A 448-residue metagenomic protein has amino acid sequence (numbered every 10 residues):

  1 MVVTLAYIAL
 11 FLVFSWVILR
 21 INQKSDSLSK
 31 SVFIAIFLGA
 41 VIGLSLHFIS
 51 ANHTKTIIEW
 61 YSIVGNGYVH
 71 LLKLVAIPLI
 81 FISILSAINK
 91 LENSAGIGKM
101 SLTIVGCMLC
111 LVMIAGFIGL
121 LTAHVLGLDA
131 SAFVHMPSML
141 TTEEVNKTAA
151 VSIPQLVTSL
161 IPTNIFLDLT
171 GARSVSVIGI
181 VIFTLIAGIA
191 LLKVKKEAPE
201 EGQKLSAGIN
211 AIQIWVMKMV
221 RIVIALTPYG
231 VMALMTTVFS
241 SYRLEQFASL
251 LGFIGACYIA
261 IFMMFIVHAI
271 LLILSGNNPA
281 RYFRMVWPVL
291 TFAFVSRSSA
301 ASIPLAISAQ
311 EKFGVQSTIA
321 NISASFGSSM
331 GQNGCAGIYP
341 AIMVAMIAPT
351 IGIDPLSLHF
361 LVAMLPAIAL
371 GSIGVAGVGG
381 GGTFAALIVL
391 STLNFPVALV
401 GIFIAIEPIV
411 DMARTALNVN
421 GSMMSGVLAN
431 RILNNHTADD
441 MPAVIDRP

Functional and structural regions predicted by a protein language model:
V2-Y7, S15-Q23, F33, V69-A76 (+2 more regions): Signature of multi-pass transmembrane helix bundles
F33-V41, T103-M113, L251-H268, V286-A293 (+2 more regions): Small-residue-enriched core segments of transmembrane alpha-helices in multipass membrane transport and channel
H53-W60, G98, L244-G252, G276-W287 (+2 more regions): Membrane-water interface of transmembrane alpha-helices in multipass transporters/channels
E59-H70, K99-T103, S159, L167 (+5 more regions): Short amphipathic alpha-helical coupling elements at transmembrane boundaries
A76-I80, T227-G230, S298-A306, C335-I342 (+2 more regions): Transmembrane helix boundary and interhelical junction motifs in multipass membrane proteins
V181-L185, M285, I319-G327, L358-G371 (+1 more regions): Alpha-helical transmembrane segments of multi-pass membrane proteins
F292-L370, A438-R447: Helix-loop-helix junctions within the multi-pass membrane cores of secondary transporters/permeases
L417-P448: Cytosolic juxtamembrane C-terminal amphipathic helix followed by a basic/polar low-complexity tail immediately after
